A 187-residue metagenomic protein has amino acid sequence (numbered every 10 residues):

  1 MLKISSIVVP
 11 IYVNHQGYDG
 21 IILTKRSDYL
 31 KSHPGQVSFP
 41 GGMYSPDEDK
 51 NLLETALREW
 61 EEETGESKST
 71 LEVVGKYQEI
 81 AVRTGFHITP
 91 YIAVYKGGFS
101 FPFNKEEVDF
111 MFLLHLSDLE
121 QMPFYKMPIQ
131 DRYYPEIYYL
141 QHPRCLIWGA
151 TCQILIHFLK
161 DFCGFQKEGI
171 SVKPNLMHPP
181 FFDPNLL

Functional and structural regions predicted by a protein language model:
M1-I4, R83-G85: A short catalytic or substrate-binding loop motif that flags glycine-/basic-rich loops and adjacent residues that bind
L2-F39: N-terminal strand-loop-strand
V8-V9, H142-C152: Short, well-ordered coil↔helix boundary/capping segments
Y29-L30, Y44-I147, D161-L187: Unchanged
F39, L114, A150: A conserved hydrophobic position in a structured secondary element of the catalytic/binding core that shapes
F39, S45-P46, Q153: Short, electropositive, low-hydrophobicity segments enriched in small/polar residues
T151-F162: Short amphipathic C-terminal alpha-helix that caps PH/PH-like domains
